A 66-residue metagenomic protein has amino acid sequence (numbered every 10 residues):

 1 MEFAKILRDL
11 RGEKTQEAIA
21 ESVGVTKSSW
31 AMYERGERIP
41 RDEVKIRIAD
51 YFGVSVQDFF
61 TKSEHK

Functional and structural regions predicted by a protein language model:
M1-E13, T61: A short, Lys/Arg-rich alpha-helix, primarily the initiator
I6, S29-M32, D58: Residue-level recognition of specific faces of alpha-helices
E13-M32: Short alpha-helical DNA-recognition segment
E13-T15, P40-E43: Residue-level signal for the short linker/turn that defines the boundary of a DNA-recognition helix
G24, R35-E37, I46, E64: Residue-level detection of the helix-turn-helix DNA-binding "recognition helix"
T26-S29, R41, S55: Short coil turns linking two alpha-helices in DNA-binding domains
E43-D58: DNA major-groove recognition helix of helix-turn-helix/homeodomain DNA-binding modules
D58-K66: Short amphipathic recognition helices of helix-turn-helix/homeodomain-type DNA-binding modules
